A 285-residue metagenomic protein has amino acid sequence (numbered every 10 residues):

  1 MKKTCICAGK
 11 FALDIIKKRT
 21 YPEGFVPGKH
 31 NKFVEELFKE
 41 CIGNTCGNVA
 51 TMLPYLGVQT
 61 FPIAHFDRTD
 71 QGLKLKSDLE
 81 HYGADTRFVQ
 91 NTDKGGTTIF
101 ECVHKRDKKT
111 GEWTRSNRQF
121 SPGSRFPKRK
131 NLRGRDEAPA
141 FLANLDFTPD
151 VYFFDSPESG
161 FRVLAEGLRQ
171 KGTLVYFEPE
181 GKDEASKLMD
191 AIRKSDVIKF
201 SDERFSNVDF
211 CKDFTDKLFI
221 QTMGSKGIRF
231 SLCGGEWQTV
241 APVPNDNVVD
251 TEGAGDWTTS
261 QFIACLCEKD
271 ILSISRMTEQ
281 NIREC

Functional and structural regions predicted by a protein language model:
M1-I63, D70-S77, H81-A84: Glycine-rich phosphate/adenosyl-contacting loop at the front of the ribokinase-like
M1-K3, F210-C285: Conserved phosphate-binding/catalytic region of the ribokinase-like
A8-G9, A64, F154-D155, F177 (+3 more regions): Active-site flanking residues adjacent to catalytic metal/cofactor-binding acidic residues
G9-L13, D183, R204, G224-K226 (+1 more regions): Glycine-rich beta-alpha junction loops
H30-K32, Y55-D150: Conserved N-terminal subdomain of the carbohydrate kinase-like
C41-N48, K130-E137, S156-G160, D183: Short secondary-structure boundary/capping elements
T60-P62, T86-R87, V175-P179, D196-F200 (+2 more regions): Short hydrophobic/aromatic-enriched beta-strand-loop microsegments
P149-F214, L218, K226-G227: Conserved beta-alpha-beta core of the PfkB/ribokinase-like small-molecule kinase fold
